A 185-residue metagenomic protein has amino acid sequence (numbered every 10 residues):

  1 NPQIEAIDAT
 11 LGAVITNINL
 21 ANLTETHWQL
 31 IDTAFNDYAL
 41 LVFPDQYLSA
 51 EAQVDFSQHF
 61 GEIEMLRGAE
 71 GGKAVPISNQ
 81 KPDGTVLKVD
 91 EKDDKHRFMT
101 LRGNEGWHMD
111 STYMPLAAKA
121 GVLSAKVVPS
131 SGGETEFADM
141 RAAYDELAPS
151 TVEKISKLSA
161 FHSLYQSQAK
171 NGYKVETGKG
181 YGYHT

Functional and structural regions predicted by a protein language model:
P2-L40, P44-T185: Fe(II)/2-oxoglutarate oxygenase catalytic core
